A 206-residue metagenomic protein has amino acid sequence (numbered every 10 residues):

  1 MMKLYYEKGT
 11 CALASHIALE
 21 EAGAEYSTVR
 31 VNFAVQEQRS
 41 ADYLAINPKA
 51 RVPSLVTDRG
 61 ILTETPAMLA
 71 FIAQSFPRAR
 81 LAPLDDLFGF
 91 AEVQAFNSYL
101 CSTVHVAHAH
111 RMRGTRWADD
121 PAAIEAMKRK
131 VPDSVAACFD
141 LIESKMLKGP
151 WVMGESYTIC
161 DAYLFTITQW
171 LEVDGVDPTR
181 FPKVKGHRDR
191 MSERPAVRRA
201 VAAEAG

Functional and structural regions predicted by a protein language model:
M1-A126: GST-like domain detector, emphasizing the conserved glutathione-binding G-site in the N-terminal thioredoxin-like
A67, K183, A196: Residue-level recognition of oxygen-bearing side chains
E92-A95, G186, R199: Short, solvent-exposed alpha-helical surface patches in well-structured domains
L100-E193: GST-like fold's C-terminal all-alpha helical module
A203-E204: Exported/periplasmic ABC-transporter solute-binding proteins
